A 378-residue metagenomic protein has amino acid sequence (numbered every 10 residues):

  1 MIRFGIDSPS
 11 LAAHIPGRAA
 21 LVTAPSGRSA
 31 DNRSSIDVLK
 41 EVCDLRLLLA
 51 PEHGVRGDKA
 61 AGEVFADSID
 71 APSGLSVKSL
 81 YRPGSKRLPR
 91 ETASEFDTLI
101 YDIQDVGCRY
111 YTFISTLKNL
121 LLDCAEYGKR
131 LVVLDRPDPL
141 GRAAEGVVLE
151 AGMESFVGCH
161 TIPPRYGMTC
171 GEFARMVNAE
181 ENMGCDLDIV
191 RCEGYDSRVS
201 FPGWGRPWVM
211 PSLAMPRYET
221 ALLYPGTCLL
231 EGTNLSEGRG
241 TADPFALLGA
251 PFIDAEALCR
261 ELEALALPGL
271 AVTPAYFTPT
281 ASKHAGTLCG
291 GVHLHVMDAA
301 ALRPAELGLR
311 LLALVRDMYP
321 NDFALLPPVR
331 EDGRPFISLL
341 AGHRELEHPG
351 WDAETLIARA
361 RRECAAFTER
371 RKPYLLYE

Functional and structural regions predicted by a protein language model:
M1-D44: N-terminal phosphate-binding or glycine-rich loops at protein starts, especially the Walker A/P-loop of NTPases
D44-H53, L134: Short internal beta-strands
G57-A61, V132-E154: Glycine-rich, charge-decorated loop segments at or immediately adjacent to ligand/cofactor-binding or catalytic sites
A61, A66-F96, C108: Glycine-rich oxoanion-binding loops at beta->alpha junctions
D105-L117: Glycine/threonine-rich flexible loop motifs
M153-T227: Conserved anion/nucleotide-ligand pocket segment
Y195-S197, F201-A275: Glycine-rich, aromatic-lined ligand/substrate-binding cores of catalytic and carbohydrate-binding domains
G249-R359: Conserved functional hotspot residues or short segments at active or partner-binding sites across diverse domains
